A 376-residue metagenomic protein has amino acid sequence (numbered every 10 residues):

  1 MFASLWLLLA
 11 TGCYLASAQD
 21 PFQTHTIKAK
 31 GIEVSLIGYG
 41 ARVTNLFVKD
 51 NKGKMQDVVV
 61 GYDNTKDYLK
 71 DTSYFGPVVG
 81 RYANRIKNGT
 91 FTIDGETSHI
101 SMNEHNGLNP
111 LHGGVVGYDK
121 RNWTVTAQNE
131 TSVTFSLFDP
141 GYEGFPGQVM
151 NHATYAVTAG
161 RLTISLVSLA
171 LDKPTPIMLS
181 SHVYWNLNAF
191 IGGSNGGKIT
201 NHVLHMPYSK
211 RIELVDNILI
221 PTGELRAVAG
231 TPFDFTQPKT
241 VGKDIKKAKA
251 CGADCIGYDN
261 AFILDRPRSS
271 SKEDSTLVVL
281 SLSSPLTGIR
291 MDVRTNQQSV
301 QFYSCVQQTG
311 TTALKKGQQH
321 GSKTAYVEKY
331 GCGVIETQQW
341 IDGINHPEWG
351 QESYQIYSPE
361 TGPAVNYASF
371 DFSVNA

Functional and structural regions predicted by a protein language model:
M1-A18: Fungal secretory targeting signals
Q19-A376: An exposed, glycine/acidic-rich loop-and-rim segment of catalytic or binding clefts
